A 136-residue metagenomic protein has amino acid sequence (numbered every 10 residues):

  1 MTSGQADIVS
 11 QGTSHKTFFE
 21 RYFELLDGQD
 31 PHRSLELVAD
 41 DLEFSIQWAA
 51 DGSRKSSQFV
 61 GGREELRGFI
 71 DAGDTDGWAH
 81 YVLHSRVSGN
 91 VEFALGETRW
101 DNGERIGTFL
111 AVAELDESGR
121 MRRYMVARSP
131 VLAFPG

Functional and structural regions predicted by a protein language model:
M1-D40, P135-G136: Short, low-complexity N-terminal intrinsically disordered segments enriched in polar/charged residues
T2-S10, E64-G136: A beta-strand edge to alpha-helix "cap/lid" segment located at domain peripheries
T13-E24, S45, Q58-E64, G119: Short charge-dense sequence patches
Y22-L26, S34, V38, F44 (+3 more regions): Broad hydrophobic/π-residue packing in well-ordered secondary structure
H32-L35, A39-V87: A solvent-exposed, acidic/Ser-Thr-rich amphipathic alpha-helical stretch
